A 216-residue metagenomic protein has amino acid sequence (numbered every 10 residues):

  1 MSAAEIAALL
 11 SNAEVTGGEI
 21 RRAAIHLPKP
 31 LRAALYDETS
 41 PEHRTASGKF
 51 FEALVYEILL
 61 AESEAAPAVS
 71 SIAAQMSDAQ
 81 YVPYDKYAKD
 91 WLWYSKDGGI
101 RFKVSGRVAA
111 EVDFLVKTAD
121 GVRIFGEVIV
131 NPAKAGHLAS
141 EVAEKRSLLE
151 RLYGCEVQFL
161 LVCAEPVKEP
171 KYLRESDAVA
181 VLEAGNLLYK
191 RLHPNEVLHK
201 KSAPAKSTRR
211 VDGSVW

Functional and structural regions predicted by a protein language model:
M1-W216: Intrinsically disordered, low-complexity Ser/Thr/Pro/Gly-rich regulatory segments
